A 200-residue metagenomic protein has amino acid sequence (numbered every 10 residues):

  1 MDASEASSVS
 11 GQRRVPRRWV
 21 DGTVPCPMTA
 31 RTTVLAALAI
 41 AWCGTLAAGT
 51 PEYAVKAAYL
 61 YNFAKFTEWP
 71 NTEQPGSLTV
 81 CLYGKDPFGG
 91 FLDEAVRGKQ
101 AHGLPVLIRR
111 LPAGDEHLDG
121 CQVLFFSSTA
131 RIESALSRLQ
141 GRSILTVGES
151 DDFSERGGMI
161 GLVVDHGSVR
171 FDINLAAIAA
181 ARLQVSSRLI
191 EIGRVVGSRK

Functional and structural regions predicted by a protein language model:
D2-T32, A41-K200: Short hydrophobic alpha-helices and adjacent helix-cap/hinge residues
